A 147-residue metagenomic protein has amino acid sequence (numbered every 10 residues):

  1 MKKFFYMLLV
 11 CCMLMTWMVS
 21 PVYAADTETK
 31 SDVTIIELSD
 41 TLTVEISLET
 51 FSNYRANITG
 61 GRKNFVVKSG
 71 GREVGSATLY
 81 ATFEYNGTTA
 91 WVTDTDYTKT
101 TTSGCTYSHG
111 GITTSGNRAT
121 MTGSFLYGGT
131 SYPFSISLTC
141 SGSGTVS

Functional and structural regions predicted by a protein language model:
M1-G71: N-terminal prepro-regions of secreted/extracellular proteins
F51-S147: Mature secreted bioactive peptide module from preproproteins
